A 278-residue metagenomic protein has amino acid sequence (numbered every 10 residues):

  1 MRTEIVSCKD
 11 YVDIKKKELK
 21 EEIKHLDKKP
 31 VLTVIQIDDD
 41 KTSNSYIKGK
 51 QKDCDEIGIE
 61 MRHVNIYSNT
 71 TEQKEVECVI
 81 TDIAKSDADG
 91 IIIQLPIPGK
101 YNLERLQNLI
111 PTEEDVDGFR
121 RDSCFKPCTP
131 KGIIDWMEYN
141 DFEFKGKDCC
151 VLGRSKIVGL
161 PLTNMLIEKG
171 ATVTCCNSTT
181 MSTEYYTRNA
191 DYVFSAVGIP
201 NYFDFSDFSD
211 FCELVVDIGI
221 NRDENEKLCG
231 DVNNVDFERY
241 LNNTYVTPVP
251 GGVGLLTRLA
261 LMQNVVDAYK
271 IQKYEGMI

Functional and structural regions predicted by a protein language model:
M1-D10, K85, Y101-N108: Helix-enriched interaction subdomains in cytosolic or periplasmic regions, typified by TIR/SEFIR signaling/NADase cores
M1-K28: Positively charged, low-complexity intrinsically disordered leader regions
K29-D39: Short beta-strand segments enriched in small/hydrophobic residues
D39-Q51, P127-I218, D223-L241: Glycine-rich phosphate/diphosphate-binding loop of Rossmann-like nucleotide-binding domains
C54-S68, V173-C176: Short beta-strand elements in bilobed, periplasmic/extracellular small-molecule ligand-binding domains
E75-S86: Short, well-structured alpha-helical segments in soluble
G90-F144, Y185, N201-F203: Anion-binding alpha/beta catalytic cores of soluble intermediary-metabolism enzymes, centered on
E104-D117, V216-E275: Rossmann-fold NAD(P)-binding glycine/threonine-rich loop
